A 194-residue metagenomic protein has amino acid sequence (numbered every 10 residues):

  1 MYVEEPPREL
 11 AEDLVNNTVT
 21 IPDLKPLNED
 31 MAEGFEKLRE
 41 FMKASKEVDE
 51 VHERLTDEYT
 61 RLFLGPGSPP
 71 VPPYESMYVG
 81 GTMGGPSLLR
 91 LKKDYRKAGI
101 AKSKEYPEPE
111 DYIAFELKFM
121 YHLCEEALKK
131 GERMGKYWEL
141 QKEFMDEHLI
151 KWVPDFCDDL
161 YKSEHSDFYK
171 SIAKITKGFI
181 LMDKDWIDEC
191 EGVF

Functional and structural regions predicted by a protein language model:
M1-F194: Surface/interface-facing alpha-helical segments and adjacent flexible terminal/loop regions used for partner/assembly
